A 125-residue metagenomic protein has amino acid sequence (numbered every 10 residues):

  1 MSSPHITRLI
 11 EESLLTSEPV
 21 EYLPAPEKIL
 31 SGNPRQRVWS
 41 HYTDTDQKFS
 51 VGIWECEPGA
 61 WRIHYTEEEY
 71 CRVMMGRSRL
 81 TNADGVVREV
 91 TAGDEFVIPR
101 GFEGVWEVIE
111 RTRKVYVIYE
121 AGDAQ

Functional and structural regions predicted by a protein language model:
M1-K48: A short, N-terminal "cap"/entry segment at the start of jelly-roll beta-barrel domains of the cupin/DSBH fold
Q47-Y65, P99-R100: Conserved short histidine dyad/triad with adjacent acidic residue
C56, Y65-L80: Short, conserved beta-strand element in jelly-roll/cupin
A60, Y70, R77, E103 (+1 more regions): Structural motif
I63, L80, K114-Y116: Short hydrophobic/aromatic-rich beta-strand segments that constitute the beta-sheet cores of beta-sandwich/beta-barrel
T81-A83, E107: A generic structural motif
D84-R100: Short acidic-glycine-tyrosine-enriched beta hairpin
A92, R100-D123: Ligand-binding loop in jelly-roll beta-barrel domains
